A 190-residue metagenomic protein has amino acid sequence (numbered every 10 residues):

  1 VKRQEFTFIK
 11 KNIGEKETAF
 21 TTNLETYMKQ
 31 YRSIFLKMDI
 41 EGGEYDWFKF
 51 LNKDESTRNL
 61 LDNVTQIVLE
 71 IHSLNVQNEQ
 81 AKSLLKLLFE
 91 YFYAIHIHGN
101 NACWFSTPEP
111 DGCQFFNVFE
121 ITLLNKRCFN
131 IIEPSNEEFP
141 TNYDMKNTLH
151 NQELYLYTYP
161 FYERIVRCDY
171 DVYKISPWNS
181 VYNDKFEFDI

Functional and structural regions predicted by a protein language model:
K2, T7-K10, T18-R32, N59 (+2 more regions): Rossmann-like AdoMet/SAM-dependent catalytic core
I13: Hydrophobic anchor residue in the Rossmann-like NAD(P) cofactor-binding loop of oxidoreductases, predominantly
T22-N23, E44-R58: Distinct, well-ordered alpha-helical segments
F35: Short, Asp-centered acidic motifs that coordinate Mg2+ and/or phosphate in catalytic or ligand-binding sites
D39-G43: Switch II (G3) loop of P-loop NTPases
